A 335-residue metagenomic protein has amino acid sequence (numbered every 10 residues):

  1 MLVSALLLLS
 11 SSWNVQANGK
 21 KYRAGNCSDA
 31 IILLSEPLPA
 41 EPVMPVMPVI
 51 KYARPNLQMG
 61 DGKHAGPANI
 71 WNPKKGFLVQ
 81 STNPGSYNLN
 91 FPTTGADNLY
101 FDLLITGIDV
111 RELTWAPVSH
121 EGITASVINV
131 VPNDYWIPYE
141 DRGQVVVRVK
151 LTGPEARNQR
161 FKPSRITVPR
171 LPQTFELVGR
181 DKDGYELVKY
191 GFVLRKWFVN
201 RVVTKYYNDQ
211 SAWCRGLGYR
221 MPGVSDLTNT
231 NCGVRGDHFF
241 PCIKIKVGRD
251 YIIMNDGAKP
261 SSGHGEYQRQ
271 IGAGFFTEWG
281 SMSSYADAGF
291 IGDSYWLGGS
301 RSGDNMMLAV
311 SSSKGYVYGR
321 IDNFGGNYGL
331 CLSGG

Functional and structural regions predicted by a protein language model:
M1-L2, V199, R301: Residue-level marker of positions within ordered structural domains that often coincide with functionally constrained
L2-S10: Bacterial N-terminal signal peptides
W13-N18: Sec/Tat signal peptide C-region and signal peptidase I cleavage site
A24, A30-Q58, G62-A65, N72-D102 (+1 more regions): Extracellular adhesion/carbohydrate-recognition regions
F192-W296: Conserved hydrophobic ligand-interaction patch in extracellular adhesion modules
Q268-G335: Extracellular C-type lectin-like domains
